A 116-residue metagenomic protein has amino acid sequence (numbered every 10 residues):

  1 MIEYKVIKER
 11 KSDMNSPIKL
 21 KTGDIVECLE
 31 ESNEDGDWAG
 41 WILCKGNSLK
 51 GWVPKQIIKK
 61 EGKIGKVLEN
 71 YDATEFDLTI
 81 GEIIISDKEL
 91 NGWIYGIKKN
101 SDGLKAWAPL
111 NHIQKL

Functional and structural regions predicted by a protein language model:
M1-L116: Src homology 3 (SH3)-mediated interaction modules
